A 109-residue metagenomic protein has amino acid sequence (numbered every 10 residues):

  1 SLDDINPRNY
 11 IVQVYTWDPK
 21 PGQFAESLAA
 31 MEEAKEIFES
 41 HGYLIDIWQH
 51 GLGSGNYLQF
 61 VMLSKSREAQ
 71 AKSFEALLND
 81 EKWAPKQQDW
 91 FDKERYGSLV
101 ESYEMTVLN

Functional and structural regions predicted by a protein language model:
S1, E33-I47, L63-L108: An amphipathic, aromatic/His-enriched active-site/gating alpha helix that lines ligand/cofactor pockets
L2-I45, V61, N109: Surface-exposed interaction/gating patches
I11-Q13, N56, E101: Residues that flank catalytic or metal-binding motifs in active/ligand-binding sites
Q49-L52: RNA-recognition motif
S54-F60: Surface-exposed aromatic
